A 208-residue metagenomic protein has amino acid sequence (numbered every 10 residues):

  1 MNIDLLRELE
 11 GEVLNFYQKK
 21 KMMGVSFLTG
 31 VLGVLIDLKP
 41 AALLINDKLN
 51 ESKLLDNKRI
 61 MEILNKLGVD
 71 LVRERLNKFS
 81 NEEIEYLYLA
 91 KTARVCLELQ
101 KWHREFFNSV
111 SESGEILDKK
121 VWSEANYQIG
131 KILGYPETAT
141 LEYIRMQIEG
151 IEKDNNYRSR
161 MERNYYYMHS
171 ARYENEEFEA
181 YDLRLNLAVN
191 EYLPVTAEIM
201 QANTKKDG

Functional and structural regions predicted by a protein language model:
M1-L117, Q128, Y135-G208: A conserved ligand/cofactor-binding region detector
D118-W122: Internal, hydrophobic cores of structured domains that mediate oligomerization or house catalytic pockets within large
S123-G130: An amphipathic, hydrophobic-aromatic interaction surface with interspersed Lys/Arg that forms lipid/phosphate-bearing
